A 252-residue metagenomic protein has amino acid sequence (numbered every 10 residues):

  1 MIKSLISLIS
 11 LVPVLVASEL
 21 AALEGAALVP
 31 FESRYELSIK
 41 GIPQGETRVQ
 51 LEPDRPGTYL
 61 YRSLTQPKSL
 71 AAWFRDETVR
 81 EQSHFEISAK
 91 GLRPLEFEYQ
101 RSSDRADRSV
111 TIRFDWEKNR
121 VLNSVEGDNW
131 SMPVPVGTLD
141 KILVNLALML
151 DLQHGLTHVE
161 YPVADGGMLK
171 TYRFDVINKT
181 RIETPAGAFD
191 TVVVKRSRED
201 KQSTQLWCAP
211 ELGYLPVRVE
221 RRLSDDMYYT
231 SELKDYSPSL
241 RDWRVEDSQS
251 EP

Functional and structural regions predicted by a protein language model:
M1-S4: Positively charged n-region of N-terminal signal peptides that target proteins for export
I6-V16: Bacterial N-terminal signal peptides
S18, N129-V134, L148-L150, E160-P162: Short helix-to-loop capping/linker segments positioned immediately adjacent to catalytic or ligand/cofactor-binding
L20-W116, L152-P252: Acidic, serine/threonine-rich low-complexity disordered tracts
R105-A147: Hydrophobic, well-structured mid-protein blocks that either form specific transmembrane helices
